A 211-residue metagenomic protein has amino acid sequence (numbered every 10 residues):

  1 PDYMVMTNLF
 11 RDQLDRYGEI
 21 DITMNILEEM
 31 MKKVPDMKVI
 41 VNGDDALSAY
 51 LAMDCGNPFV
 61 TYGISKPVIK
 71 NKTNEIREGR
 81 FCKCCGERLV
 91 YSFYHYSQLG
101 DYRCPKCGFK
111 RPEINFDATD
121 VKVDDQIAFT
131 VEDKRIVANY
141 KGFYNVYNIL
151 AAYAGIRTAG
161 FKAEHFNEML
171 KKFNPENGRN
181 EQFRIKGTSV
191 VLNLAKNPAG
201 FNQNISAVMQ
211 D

Functional and structural regions predicted by a protein language model:
P1-S92: Flexible active-site lid/hinge loop adjacent to a nucleotide/diphosphate and Mg2+-phosphate binding pocket
D2-R11, L99-P112, Y140-K171: A conserved, hydrophobic alpha-helical segment in the catalytic core of large ATP/adenylate-utilizing enzymes
E29-M30, G155, A207-Q210: A generic secondary-structure signal
S65-A128, N139: Cys/His-rich short segments
G86, V131-D133, G187: Residue-level detection of beta-strand-connecting loop/turn positions
F109, K122-D124, G155-V191, A195: Gly/charged, well-structured mid-domain segments that form the phosphate/adenylate-handling core of ATP-dependent
R135-F143, V190-V191: A short glycine/serine-rich beta->alpha loop
E176, L194-D211: Active-site beta-alpha connecting loops in nucleotide-dependent enzymes
